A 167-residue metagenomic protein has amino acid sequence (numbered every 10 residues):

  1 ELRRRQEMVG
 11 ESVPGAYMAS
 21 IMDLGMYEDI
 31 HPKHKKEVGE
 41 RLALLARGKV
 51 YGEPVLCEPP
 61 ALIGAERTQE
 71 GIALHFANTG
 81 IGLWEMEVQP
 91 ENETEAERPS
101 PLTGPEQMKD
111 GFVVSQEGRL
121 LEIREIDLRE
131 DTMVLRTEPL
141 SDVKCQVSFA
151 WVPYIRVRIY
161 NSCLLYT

Functional and structural regions predicted by a protein language model:
E1-M22, H31, K35: Substrate-gating cap/lid alpha-helix
Q6, L42, V147: Hydrophobic, well-ordered secondary-structure elements that form the walls of internal hydrophobic environments
K35-Y51: Non-catalytic, well-ordered alpha-helical segments in soluble enzyme domains
G48-P101: Surface beta-strand/loop "capping" patches
G82-E117, C145-A150: Beta-strand-rich binding/interaction modules
K109-L140: Acidic, low-complexity Ser/Thr/Gly/Pro-rich repeat segments typical of extracellular/periplasmic and surface-exposed
W151-Y160: Short acidic/polar inter-strand loop motif in beta-rich domains
Y166-T167: Conserved small/polar residues in nucleotide/adenosyl-binding loops
